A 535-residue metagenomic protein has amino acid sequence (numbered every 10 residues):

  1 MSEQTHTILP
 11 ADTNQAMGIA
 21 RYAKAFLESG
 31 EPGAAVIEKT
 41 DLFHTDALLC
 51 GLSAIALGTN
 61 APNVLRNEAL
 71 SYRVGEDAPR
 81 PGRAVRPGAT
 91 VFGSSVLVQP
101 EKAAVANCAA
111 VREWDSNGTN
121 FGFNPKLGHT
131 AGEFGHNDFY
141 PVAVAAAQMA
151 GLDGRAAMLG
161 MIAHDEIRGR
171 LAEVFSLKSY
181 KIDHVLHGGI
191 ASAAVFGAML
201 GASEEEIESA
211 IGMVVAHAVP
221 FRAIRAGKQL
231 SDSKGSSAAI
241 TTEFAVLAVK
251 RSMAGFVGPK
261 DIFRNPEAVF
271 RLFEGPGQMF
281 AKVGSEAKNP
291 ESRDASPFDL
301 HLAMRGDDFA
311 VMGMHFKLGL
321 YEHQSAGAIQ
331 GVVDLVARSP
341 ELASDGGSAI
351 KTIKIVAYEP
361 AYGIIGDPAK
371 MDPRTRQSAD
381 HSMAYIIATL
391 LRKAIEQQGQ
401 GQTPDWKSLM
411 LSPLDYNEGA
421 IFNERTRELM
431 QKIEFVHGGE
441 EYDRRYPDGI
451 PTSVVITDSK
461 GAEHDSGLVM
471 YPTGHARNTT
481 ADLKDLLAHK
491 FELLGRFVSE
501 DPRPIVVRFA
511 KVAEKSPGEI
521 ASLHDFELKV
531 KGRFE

Functional and structural regions predicted by a protein language model:
M1-G132, S233-E243, K250-E535: Terminal-appendage/accessory-domain detector
D46, A89, Y140-V144, I162 (+2 more regions): N-terminal, well-ordered alpha-helical segments
A47, V142-A143, A193, A328: Short glycine-rich or small-residue beta-strand-to-loop segments that form or flank ligand, phosphate, metal/Fe-S
K126-A131, H136-F139, G189: Short glycine/serine/threonine-rich phosphate/pyrophosphate-binding segments that cradle anionic phosphate groups
H136-N137, V144-L247, D261, N265-P266: Glycine-rich, mobile lid/loop segments that gate access to catalytic sites or pores
